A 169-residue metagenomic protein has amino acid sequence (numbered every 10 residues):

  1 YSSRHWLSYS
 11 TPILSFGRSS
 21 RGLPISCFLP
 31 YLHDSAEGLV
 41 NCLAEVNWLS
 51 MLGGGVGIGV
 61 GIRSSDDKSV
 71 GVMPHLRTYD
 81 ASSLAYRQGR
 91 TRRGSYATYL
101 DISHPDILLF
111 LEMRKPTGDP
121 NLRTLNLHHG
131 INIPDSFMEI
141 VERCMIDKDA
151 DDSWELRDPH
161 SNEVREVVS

Functional and structural regions predicted by a protein language model:
Y1-S169: Extended catalytic cores of very large enzyme megasubunits
